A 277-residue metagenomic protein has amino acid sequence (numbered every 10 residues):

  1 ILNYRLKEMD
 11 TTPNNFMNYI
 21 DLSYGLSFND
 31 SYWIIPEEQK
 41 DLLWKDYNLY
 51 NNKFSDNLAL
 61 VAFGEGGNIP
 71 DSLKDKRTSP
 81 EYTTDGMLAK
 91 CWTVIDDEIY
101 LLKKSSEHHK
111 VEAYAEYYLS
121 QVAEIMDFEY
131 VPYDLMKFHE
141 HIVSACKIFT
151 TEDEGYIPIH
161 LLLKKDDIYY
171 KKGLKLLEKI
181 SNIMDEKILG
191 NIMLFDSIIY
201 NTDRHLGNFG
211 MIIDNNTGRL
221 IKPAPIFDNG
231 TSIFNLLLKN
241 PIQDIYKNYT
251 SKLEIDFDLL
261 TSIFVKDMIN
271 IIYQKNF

Functional and structural regions predicted by a protein language model:
I1-L194, I198-Y200, I212-F277: Phosphate/dinucleotide-binding and metal-coordinating scaffold of catalytic cores in nucleotide-dependent enzymes
H205, G210-I212: Conserved protein-kinase catalytic-loop segment immediately C-terminal to the catalytic Asp of the HRD motif
